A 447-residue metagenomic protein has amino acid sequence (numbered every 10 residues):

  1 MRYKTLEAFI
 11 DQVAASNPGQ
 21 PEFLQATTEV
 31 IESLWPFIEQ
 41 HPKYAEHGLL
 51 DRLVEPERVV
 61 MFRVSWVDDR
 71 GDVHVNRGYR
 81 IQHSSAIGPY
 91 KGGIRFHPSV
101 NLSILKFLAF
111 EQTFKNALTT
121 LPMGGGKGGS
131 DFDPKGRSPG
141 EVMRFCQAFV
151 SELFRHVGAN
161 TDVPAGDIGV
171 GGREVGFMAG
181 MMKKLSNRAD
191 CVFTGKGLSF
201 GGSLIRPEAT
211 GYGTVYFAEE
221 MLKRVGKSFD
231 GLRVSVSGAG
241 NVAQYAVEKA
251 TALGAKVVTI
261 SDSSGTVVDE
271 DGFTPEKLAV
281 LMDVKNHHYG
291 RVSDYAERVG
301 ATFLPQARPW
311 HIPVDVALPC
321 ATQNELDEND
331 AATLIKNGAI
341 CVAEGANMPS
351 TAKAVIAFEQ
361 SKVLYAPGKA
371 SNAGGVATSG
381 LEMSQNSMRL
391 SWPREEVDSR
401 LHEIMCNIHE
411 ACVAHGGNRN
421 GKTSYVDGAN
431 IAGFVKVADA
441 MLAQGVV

Functional and structural regions predicted by a protein language model:
M1-A26, M221-L222, I335-V447: Adenosine-phosphate binding glycine-rich loop
M1-I205, K436-G445: N-terminal ligand-binding/catalytic initiation module
I10-D11, T28, E32, L102 (+15 more regions): Predominant activation on well-ordered alpha-helical scaffold segments within soluble catalytic domains
G71, D167-I168, S203-T210, S235-A239 (+2 more regions): Active-site nucleophile and cofactor-binding loops and adjacent substrate-binding regions of central metabolic enzymes
T161-A165, A189-F193, V236, T259-D262 (+5 more regions): General beta-strand structural signal in soluble alpha/beta enzymes
K184, E219-K227, Q323, A332 (+1 more regions): Conserved helix-loop functional segments at active or binding sites
G197, G202-H311: Glycine-rich phosphate/diphosphate-binding loop of Rossmann-like nucleotide-binding domains
G265-Y365, A370: Rossmann-like adenosine-cofactor binding region
